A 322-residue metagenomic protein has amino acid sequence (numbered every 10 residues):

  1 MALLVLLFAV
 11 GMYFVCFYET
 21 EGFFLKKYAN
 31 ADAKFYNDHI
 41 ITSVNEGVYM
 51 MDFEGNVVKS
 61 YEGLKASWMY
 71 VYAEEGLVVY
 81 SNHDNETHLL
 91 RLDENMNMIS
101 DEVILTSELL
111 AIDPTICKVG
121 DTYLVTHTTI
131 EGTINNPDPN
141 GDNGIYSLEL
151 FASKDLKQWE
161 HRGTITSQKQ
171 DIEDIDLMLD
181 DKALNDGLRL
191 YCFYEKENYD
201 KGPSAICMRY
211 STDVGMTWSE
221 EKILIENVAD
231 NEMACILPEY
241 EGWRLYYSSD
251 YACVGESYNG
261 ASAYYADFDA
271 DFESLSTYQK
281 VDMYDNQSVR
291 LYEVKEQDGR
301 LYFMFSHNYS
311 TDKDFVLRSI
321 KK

Functional and structural regions predicted by a protein language model:
M1-L6: N-terminal Sec-pathway targeting helices
M12-C16: Juxtamembrane cytosolic interface motif at the C-terminal end of transmembrane helices
F17-K322: Carbohydrate-active catalytic/glycan-binding domains of CAZyme proteins, especially the secreted or lumenal ectodomains
